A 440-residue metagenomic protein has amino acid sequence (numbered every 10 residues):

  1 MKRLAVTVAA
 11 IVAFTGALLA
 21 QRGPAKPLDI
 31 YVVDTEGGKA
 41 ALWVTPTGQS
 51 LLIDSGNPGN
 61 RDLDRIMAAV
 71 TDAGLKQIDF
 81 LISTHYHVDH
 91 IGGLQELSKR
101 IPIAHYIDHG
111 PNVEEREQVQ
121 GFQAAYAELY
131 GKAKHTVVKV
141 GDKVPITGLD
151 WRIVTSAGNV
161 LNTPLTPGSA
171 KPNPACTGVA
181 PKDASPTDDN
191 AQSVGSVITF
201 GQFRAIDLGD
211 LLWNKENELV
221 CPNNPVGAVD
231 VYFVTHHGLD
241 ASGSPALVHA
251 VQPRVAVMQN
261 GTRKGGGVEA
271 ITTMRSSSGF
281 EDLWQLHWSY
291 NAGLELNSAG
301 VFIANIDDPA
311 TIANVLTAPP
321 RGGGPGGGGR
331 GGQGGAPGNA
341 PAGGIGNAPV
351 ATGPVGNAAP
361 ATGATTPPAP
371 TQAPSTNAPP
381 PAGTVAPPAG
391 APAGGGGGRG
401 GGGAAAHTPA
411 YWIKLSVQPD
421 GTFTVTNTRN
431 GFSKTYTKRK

Functional and structural regions predicted by a protein language model:
M1-K2: N-terminal secretory signal peptides that target proteins for export/translocation
A5-A17: Bacterial N-terminal signal peptides
L18-K440: Non-globular, low-confidence helical/coil segments that flank catalytic cores
